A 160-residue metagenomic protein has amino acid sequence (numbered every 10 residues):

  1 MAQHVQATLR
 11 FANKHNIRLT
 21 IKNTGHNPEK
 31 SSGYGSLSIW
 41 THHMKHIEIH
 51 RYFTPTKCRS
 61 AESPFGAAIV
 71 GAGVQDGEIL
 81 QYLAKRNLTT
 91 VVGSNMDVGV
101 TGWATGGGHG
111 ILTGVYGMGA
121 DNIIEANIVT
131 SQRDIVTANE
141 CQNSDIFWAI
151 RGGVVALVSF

Functional and structural regions predicted by a protein language model:
M1-F160: FAD-binding core of FAD-dependent oxidoreductases, characterized by glycine-rich FAD pyrophosphate-binding loops
